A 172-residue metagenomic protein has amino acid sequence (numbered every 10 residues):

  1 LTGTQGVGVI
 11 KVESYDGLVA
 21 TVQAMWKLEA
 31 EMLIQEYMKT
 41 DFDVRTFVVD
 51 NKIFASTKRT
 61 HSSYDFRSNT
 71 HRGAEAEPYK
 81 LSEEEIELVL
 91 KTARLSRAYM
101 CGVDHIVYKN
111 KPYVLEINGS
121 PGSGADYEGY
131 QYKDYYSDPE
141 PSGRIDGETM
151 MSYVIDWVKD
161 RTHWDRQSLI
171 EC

Functional and structural regions predicted by a protein language model:
L1-D41, K80-E87: Active-site nucleotide/adenylate-binding loops and adjacent lid/helix of ATP-dependent enzymes
G6, R72-A74, G102, T149: Glycine-centered flexibility motif
K11-E13, V48-V49, Y130: Short, glycine/charged-enriched secondary-structure capping and boundary segments
W26-E31, Y37-R72, I86-G102, V107-Y113 (+1 more regions): Phosphate-binding core of ATP-grasp and ATP-grasp-like enzymes
T70-L81: Short histidine-centered catalytic/ligand-binding loop motif
K80, V107-C172: C-terminal active-site "lid" helix and adjoining low-complexity regulatory extension at the edge of ATP-using catalytic
